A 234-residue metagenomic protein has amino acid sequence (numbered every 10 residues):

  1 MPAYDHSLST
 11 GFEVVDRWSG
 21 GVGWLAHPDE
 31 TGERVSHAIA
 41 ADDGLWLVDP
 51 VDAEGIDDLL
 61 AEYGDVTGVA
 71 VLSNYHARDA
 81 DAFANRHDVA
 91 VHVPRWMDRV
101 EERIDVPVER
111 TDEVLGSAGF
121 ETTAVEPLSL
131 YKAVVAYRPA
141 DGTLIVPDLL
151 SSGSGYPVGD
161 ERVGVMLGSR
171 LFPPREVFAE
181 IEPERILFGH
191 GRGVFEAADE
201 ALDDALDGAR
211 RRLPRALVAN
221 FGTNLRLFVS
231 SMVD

Functional and structural regions predicted by a protein language model:
P2-F12, G20-W24, D29-T31, P127-V233: Metallo-beta-lactamase
E13, V35-H37, T111-E113, V134: Residue-level detector of beta-strand structural context in well-folded domains
R17-G23, A40-W46, L115-T122, P139-L144: Beta-strand-turn-beta hairpins that frame and shape the catalytic cleft of phosphate-ester-processing enzymes
W24-L25, D29-G68: Pre-active-site segment of Zn-dependent metallo-hydrolases
E33, E54-G55, N74-D79, D98-E102 (+2 more regions): Active-site environment of divalent metal-dependent phosphoester hydrolases
V51-R95: Active-site metal-binding motif and surrounding structural segment of the metallo-beta-lactamase
A82-N85, V89-K132, P139-A140, M166-P173: Metallo-beta-lactamase
